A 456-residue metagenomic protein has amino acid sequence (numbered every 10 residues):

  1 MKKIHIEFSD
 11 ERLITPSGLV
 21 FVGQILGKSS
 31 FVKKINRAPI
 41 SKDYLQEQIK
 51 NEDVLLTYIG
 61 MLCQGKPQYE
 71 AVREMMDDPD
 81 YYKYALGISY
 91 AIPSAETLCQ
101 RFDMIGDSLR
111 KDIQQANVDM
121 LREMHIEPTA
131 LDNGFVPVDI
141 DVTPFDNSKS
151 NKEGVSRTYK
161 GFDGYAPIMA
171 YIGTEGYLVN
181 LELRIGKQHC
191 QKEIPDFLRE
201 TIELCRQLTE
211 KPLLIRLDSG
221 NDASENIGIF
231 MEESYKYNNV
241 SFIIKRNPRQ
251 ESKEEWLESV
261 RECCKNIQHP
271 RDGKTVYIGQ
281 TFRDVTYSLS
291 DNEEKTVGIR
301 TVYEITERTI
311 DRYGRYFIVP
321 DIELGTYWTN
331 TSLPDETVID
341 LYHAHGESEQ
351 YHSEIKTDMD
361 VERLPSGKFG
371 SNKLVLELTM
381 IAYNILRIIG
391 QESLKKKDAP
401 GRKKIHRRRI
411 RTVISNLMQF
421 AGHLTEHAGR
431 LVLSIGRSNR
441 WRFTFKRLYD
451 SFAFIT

Functional and structural regions predicted by a protein language model:
M1-D163, M169-H189, I194-L208, E233-K236 (+1 more regions): Dynamic "connector" segments at or just before major functional cores
M1-K3, K34-A38, D78-Y82, F317-E323 (+3 more regions): Short acidic (Asp/Glu) and glycine-rich catalytic loops that position anionic groups and cofactors
K2, S241-T357, R447-T456: An anionic, glycine-rich sequence signature occurring as long contiguous blocks
V72, T331, D335-L374, L378 (+1 more regions): Short amphipathic alpha-helical "interface-anchor" segments enriched in bulky aromatics
F135-D139, P212-R216, N239-I243: Structural preference for beta-strand elements that scaffold enzyme active sites
K149-S150, A223-I229, S252-L257: A short acidic (Asp/Glu
I215-S224, P248-Q250: Acidic, metal-coordinating catalytic cores used for nucleic-acid/nucleotide bond scission and strand-transfer chemistry
E362-S393, D398-H427: Basic, amphipathic alpha-helical segments enriched in Lys/Arg and hydrophobic/aromatic residues
